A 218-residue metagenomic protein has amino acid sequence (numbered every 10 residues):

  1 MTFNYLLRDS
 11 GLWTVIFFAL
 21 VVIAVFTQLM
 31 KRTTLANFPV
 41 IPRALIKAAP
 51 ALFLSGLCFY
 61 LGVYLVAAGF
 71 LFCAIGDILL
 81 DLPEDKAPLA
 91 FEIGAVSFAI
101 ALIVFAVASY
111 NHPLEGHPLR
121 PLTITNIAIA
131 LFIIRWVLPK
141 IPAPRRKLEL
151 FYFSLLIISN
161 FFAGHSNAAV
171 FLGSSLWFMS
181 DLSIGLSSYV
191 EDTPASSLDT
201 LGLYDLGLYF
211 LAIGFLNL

Functional and structural regions predicted by a protein language model:
T2-L218: Polytopic alpha-helical membrane-helix bundles and their juxtamembrane interface segments in multi-pass membrane
